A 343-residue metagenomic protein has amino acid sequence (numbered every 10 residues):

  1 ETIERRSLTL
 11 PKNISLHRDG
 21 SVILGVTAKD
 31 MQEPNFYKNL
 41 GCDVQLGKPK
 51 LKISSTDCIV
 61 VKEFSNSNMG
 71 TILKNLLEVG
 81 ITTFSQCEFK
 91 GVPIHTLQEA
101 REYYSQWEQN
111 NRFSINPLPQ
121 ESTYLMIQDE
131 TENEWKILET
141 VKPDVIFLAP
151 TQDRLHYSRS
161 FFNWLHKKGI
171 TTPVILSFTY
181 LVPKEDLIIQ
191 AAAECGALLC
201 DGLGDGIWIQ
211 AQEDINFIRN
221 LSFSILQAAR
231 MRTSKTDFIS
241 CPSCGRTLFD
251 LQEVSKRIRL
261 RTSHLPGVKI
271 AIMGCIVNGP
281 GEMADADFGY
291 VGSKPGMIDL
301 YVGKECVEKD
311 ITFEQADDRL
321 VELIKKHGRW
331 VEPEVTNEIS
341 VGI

Functional and structural regions predicted by a protein language model:
E1, M69-L76, E213-M231, D299-D317: C-terminal helical cap(s) of enzyme catalytic domains, especially alpha/beta-barrels
E1-I3, N13, L97-I272: Catalytic alpha/beta core domains of metabolic enzymes, predominantly
E4-R6, L10-L16, I23-L155: Active-site beta->alpha loop and helix N-cap motifs at the rims of alpha/beta catalytic domains
R18-G41, G47-K48, D250-K294: C-terminal accessory/binding modules appended to enzymatic or scaffolding proteins
K29, E63-S65, Q86-F89, P150-Q152 (+7 more regions): Short, ordered loop/turn segments at secondary-structure junctions
L198, C241, C275, M283 (+1 more regions): Conserved, mostly hydrophobic/aromatic
L265, K269, F288-M297, Y301-I343: Iron-sulfur (Fe-S) cluster-binding modules
